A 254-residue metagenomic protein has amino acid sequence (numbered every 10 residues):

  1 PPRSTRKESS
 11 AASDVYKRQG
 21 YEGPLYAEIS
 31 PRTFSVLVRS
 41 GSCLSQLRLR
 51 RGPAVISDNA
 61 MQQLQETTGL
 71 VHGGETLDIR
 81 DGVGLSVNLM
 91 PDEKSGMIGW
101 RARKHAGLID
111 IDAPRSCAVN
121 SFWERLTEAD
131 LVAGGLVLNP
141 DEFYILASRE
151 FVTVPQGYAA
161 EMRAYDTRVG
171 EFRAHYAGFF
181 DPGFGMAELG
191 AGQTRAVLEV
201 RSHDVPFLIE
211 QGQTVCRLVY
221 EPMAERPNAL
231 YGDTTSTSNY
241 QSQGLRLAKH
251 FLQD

Functional and structural regions predicted by a protein language model:
P1-A12, Y16: Single conserved hydrophobic/aromatic residue that forms the stacking wall/gate of nucleotide- or nucleobase-binding
S10, V132-G178: Compact, glycine-rich, soluble single-domain proteins
K17-E22, R50-P53: Extended, regular secondary-structure scaffolds
E22-S30, E124-T127, G192-V200: Short, structured beta-strand/loop micro-motifs enriched in basic residues and often containing a Trp
I29-T33, M90-P91, A147-F151, Y165 (+1 more regions): A structural micro-motif recognizing beta-strand termini and the immediately following turn/loop segments
V36, S42-F122, E171, H175-D254: Helix-rich terminal scaffold detector
A102-V132, V137-R149: Conserved, ordered domain cores of eukaryotic regulatory proteins
